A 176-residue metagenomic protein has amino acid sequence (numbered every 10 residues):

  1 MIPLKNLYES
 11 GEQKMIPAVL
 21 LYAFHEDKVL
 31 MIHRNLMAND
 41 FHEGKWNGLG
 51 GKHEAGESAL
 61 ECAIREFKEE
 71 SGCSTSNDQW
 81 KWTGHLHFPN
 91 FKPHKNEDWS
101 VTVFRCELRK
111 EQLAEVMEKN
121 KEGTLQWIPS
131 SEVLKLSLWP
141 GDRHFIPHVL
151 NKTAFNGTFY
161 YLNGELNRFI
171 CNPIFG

Functional and structural regions predicted by a protein language model:
I2-G11, P89-P93: Short, P/G- and charge-enriched loop/turn segments at secondary-structure junctions
K5-M31, L49-K52: Conserved N-terminal beta-strand and adjoining loop/helix that marks the start of the Nudix/MutT-like hydrolase domain
V29, A38-F41: N-terminal first-folded block
D40-G44, D98: A conserved beta-turn-beta hairpin within the catalytic core of GNAT-like acetyltransferases that forms part
E43-L49, S58: Short, surface-exposed acidic-centric catalytic microdomains
H53-D78, H87-V149, C171-G176: Unchanged
V149-G176: Charged phosphate-binding loop/patch that engages nucleotide di/tri-phosphates or the phosphate backbone of nucleic
